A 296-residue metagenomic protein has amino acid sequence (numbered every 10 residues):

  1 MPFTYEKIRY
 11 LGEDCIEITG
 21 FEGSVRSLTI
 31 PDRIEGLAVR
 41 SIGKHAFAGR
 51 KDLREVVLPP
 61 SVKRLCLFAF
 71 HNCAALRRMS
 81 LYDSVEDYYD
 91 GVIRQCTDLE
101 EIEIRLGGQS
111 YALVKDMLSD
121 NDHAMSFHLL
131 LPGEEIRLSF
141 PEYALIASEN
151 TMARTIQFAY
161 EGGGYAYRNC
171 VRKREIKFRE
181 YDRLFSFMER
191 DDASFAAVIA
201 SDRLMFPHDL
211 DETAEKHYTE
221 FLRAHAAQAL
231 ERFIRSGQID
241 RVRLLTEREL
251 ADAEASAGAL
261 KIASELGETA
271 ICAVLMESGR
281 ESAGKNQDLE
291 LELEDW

Functional and structural regions predicted by a protein language model:
P2-I16, E22-R40, K51-R64, A74-D87 (+4 more regions): Structural signature of tandem-repeat unit edges
E215-K216, L244-A251, V274-S282: Ankyrin repeat domain, specifically the short helix-to-loop turn at the C-terminus of the second helix of each repeat
D240-R241, A270-I271: Conserved ankyrin/ankyrin-like repeat signature
A253, L293-W296: Extended, charge-rich intrinsically disordered regulatory tails
